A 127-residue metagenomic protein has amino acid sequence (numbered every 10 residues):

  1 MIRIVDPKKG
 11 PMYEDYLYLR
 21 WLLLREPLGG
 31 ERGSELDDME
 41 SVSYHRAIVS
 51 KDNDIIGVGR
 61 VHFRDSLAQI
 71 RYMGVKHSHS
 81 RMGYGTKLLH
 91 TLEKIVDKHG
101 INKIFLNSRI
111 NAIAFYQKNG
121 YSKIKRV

Functional and structural regions predicted by a protein language model:
M1-E35, E40-D54: Short amphipathic alpha-helix that is part of the acyltransferase structural core
L23, I95, F115: Short alpha-helical functional segments enriched in proximate histidine and acidic residues
A47, D54-H62, Q69-G74: Conserved beta-strand in the GNAT
H79, G83-T91: Conserved acetyl-CoA pyrophosphate-binding loop and the N-cap/start of the following alpha-helix in GNAT-like
L88, A112-F115: Conserved short alpha-helix immediately C-terminal to the canonical SAM/SAH-binding motif I of Rossmann-like
L89, V96-R109: Conserved GNAT acetyl-CoA-binding A-motif
F105-N107, Q117, S122-V127: Conserved catalytic-core motifs of GNAT/GCN5-like acyltransferases
